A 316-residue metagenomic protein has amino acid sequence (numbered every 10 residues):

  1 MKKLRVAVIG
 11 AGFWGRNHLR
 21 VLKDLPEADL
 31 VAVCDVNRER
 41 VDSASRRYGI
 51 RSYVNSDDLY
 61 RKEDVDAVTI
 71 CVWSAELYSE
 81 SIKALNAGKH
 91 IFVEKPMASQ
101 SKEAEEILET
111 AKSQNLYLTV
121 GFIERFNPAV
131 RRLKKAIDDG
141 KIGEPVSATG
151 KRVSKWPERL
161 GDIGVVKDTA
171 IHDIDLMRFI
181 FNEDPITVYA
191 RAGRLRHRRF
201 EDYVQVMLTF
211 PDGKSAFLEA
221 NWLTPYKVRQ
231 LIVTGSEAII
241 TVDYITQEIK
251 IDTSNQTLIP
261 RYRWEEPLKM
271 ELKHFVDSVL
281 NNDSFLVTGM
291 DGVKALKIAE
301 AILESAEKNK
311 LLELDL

Functional and structural regions predicted by a protein language model:
M1-Y48: N-terminal Rossmann-like dinucleotide-binding module
V8, A67-V72, P211, D277-L316: C-terminal helix-rich "cap/oligomerization" subdomain common to oxidoreductases
N17, R261-K273, V287: Active-site loop of classical SDR/Rossmann-like NAD(P)-dependent oxidoreductases, centered on the catalytic Tyr-X3-Lys
H18, I50-T110: Beta-loop-alpha module in the N-terminal Rossmann-like domain of NAD(P)-dependent dehydrogenases, especially those
V54, V93, L118-V120, T149 (+1 more regions): Hydrophobic residues in well-ordered beta-strands that form the structural core
A98-P157: A contiguous active-site-proximal alpha/beta segment in oxidoreductase catalytic domains
F126-S147, K167-G193, M207-K214, S305: Oxidoreductase and adenylate-handling cofactor-binding alpha/beta cores
I174-E248, K269-D283: Contiguous beta-strand/loop segments that form the cofactor/metal-binding neighborhood of enzyme cores
